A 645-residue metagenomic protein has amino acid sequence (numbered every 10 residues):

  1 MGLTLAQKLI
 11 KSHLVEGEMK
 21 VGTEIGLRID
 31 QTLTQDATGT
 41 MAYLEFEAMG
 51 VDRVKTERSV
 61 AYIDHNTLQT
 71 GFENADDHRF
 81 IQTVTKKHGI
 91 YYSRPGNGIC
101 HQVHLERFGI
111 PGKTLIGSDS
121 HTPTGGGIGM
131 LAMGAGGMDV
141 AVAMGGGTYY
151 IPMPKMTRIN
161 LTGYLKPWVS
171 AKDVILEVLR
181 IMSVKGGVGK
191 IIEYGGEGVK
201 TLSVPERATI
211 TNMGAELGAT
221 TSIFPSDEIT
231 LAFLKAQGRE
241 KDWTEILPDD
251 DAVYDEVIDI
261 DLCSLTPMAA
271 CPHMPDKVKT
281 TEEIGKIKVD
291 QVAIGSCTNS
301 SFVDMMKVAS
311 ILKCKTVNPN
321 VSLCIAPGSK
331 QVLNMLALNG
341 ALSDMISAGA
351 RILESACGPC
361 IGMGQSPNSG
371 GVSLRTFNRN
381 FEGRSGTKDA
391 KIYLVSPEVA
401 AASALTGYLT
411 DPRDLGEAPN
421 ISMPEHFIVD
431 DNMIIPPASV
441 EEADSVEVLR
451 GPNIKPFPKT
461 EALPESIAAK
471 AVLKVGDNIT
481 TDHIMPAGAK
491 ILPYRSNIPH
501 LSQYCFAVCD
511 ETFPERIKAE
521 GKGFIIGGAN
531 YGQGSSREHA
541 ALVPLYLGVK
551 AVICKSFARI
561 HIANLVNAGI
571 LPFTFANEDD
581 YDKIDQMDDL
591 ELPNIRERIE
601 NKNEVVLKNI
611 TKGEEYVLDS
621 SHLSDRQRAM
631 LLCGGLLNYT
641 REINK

Functional and structural regions predicted by a protein language model:
M1-K645: Fe-S-dependent hydro-lyases/dehydratases of central metabolism
